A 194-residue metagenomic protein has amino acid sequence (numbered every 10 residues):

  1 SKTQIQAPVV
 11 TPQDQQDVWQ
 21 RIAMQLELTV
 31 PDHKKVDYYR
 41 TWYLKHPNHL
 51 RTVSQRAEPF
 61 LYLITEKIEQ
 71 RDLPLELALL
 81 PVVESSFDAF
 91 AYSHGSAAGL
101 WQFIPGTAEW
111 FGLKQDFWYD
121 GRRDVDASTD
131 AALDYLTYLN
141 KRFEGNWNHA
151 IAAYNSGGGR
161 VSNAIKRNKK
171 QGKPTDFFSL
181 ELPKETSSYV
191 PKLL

Functional and structural regions predicted by a protein language model:
S1-D72: An acidic, Gly/Ser/Thr/Pro-rich helix-cap/linker signature
Y38-T52, F87-A97, Q102-H149, R167-L180: Substrate-binding clefts and substrate-entry loops adjacent to catalytic sites of polymer-processing enzymes acting on
Q55, Y62, E66, A78 (+3 more regions): Solvent-exposed, polar/charged alpha-helical surfaces in well-ordered, non-transmembrane soluble domains, broadly
L73-F90, A150-N155: Short, functionally critical alpha-helical segments immediately adjacent to catalytic or ligand/cofactor-binding
D126, A152-N155, S187: An alpha-helix initiation/capping motif
G158: Active-site-adjacent helix/loop patches that line small-molecule binding or acyl-intermediate pockets
N163: GIY-YIG-like beta-to-alpha core
K184-L194: Catalytic cores of secreted or luminal carbohydrate-active enzymes
